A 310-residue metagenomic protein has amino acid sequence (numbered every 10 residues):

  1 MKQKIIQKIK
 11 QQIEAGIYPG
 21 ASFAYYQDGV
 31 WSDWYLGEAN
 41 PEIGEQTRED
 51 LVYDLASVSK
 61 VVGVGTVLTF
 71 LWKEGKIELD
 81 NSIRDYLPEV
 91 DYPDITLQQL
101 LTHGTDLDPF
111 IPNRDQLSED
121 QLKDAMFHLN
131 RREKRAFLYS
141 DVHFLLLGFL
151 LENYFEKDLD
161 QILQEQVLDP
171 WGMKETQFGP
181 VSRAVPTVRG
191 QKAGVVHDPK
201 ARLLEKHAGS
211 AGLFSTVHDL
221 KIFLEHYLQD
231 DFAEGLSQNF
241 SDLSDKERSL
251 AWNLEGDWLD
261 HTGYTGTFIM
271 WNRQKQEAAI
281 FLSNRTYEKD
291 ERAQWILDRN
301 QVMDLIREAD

Functional and structural regions predicted by a protein language model:
M1-Q7, A39-E42, L122, E247-L254 (+1 more regions): Short, positively charged
I5, L79, T96-L97, L159 (+3 more regions): Hydrophobic side chains within well-formed alpha-helices
I6-K10, F23, G29, L51-L79 (+3 more regions): Active-site SXXK
I9-Q46, T102-T105, R114-D115, W252 (+2 more regions): A short, well-structured edge-of-sheet supersecondary motif
Y18, D33, E38-D141: Active-site-proximal loop and beta-strand segments within enzyme catalytic domains
D33, P93-T262: Short, surface-exposed loop or secondary-structure junction motifs that flank catalytic or metal-binding residues
K206-G212, L259-W271, I280-K289: Glycine-rich phosphate/pyrophosphate-binding beta-alpha loops
D245, K289-D310: Short, gly/Ser/Thr-rich active-site loops of penicillin-recognizing serine hydrolases
